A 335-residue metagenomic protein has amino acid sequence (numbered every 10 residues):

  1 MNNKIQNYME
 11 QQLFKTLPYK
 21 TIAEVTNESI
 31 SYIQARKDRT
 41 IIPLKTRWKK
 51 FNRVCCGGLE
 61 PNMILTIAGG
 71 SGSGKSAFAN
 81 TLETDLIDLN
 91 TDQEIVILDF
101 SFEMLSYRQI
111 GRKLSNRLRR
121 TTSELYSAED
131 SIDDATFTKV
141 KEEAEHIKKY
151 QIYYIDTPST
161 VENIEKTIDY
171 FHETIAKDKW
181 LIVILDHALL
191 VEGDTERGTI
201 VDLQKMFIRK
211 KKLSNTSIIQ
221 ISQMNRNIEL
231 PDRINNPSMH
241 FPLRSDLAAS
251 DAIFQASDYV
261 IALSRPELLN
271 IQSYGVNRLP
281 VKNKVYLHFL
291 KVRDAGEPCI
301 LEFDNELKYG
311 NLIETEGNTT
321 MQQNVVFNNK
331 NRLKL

Functional and structural regions predicted by a protein language model:
N3-N27, R119, S123-Y126, E162-E165 (+4 more regions): C-terminal regions of RecA-like/P-loop NTPase motor modules
L13-R120, K334: The Walker A/P-loop phosphate-binding site
T46, R53, L89-K179, E302: Cytosolic-facing regulatory segments adjacent to core modules
T66, Y154, I182-D186, I219 (+1 more regions): Structural motif
S101, I184, I221, A256: Generic enzyme active-site microenvironment
F102-M104, T216, Q220-Q223: Conserved H-loop
L125-D130, Y153-I155, V191-V201, D232-L243: Flexible beta-alpha connector loops of hexameric P-loop NTPases
L181-K210, N215-S217: Helical hairpin unit composed of two closely spaced alpha helices linked by a short loop
